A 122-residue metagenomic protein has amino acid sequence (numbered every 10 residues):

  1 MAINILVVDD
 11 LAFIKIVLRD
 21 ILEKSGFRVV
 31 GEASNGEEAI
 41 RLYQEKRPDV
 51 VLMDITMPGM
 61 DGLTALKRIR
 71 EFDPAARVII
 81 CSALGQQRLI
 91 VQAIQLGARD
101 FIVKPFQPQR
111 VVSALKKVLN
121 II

Functional and structural regions predicted by a protein language model:
A12-G31: Two-component/phosphorelay signaling modules centered on CheY-like receiver
N35-E38, D61-T64: Acidic catalytic/metal-coordinating carboxylates
K46-L52: Active-site beta3 strand of CheY-like receiver
M57: Receiver (REC) domain active-site loop signature in two-component systems and cognate sites in sensor histidine kinases
L84-G85: Short, conserved "switch-loop" micro-motifs in signal-transduction and mechanochemical regulators
R88, F106-L115: C-terminal output helix
